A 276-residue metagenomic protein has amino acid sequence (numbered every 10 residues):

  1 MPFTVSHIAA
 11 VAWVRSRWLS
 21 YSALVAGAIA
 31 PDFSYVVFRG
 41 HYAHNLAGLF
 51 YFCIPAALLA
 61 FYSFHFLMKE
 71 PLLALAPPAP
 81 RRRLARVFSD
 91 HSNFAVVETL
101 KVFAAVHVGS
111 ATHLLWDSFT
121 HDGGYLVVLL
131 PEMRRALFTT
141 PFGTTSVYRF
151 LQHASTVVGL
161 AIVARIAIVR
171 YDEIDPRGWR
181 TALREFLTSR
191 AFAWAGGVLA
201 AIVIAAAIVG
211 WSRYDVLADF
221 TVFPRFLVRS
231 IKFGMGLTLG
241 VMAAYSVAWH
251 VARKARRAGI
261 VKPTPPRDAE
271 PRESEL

Functional and structural regions predicted by a protein language model:
M1-L276: N-terminal membrane-targeting hydrophobic helices
